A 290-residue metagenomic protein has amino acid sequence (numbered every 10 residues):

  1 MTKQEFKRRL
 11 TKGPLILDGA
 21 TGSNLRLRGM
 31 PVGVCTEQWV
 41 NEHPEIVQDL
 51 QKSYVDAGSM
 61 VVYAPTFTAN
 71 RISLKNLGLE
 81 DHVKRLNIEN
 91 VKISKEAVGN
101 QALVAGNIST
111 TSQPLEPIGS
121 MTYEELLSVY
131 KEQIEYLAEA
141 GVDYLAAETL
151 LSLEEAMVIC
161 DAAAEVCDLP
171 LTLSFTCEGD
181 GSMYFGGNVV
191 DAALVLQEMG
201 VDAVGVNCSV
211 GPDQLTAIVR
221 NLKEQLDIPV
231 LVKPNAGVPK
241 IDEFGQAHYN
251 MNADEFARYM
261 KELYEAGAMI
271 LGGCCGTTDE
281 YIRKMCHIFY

Functional and structural regions predicted by a protein language model:
M1-Y290: Domain-level signal for soluble alpha/beta catalytic cores
